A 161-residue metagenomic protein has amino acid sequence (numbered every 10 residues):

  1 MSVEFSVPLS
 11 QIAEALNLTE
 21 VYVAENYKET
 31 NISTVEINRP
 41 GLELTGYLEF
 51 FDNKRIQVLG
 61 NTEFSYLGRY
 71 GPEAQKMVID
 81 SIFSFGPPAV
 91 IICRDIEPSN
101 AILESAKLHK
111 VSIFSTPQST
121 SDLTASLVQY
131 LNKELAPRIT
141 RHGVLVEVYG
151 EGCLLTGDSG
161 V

Functional and structural regions predicted by a protein language model:
S2-F83: Gly/Thr-rich phosphate-binding loop signature of adenosyl cofactor/nucleotide-binding cores
R55-V58, P88-I91, V111-F114, G152-L154: Structural motif
E63-S65, E97, G160: Short, glycine-/Ser/Thr-/acidic-enriched flexible segments
Y70-A74, R94, A136-R138: Short secondary-structure boundary/capping elements
K76-I91, L145-E151: Long, low-complexity, intrinsically disordered polar/charged segments
G86-A89, D95-L131: Charged, amphipathic alpha-helical linker segments immediately N-terminal to NTP-binding catalytic cores
E134-V146: Pre-Walker A adenine-sensing motif
G150-V161: Glycine-rich phosphate-binding P-loop
